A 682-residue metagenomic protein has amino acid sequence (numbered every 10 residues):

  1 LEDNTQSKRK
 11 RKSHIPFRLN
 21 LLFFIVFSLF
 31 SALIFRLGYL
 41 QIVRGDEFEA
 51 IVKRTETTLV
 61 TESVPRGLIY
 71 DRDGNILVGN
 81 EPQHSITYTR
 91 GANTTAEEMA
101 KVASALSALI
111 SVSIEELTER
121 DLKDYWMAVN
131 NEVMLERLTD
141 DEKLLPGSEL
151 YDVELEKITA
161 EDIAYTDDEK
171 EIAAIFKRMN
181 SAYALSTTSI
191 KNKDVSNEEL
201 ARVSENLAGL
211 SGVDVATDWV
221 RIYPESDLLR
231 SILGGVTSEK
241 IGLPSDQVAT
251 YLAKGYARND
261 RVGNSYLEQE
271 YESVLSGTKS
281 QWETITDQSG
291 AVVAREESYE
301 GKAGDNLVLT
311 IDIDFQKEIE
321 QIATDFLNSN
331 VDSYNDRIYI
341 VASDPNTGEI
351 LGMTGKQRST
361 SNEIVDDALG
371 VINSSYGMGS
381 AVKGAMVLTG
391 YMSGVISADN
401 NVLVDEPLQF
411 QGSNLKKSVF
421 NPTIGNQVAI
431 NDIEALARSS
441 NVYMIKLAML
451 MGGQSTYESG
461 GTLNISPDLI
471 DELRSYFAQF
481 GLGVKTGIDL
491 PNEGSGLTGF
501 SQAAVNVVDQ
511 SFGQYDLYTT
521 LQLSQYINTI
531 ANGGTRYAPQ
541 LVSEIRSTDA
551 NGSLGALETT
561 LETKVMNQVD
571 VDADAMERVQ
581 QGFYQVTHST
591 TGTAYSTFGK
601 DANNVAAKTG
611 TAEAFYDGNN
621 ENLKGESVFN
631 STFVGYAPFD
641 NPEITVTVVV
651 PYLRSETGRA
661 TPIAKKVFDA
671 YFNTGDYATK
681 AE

Functional and structural regions predicted by a protein language model:
L1-Q269, S273, T284-Q288, A448 (+3 more regions): Membrane-proximal periplasmic segments of bacterial cell-envelope enzymes, especially penicillin-binding proteins
G38, A381, A385: Active-site His/Glu-centered metal-binding helix of metallohydrolases
T61-P65, K279, S333-R337: Short, small/polar residue-rich loop motifs at catalytic or cofactor-binding pockets
V64, N93-A100, K193-N197, R261-S265 (+12 more regions): Soluble non-cytosolic domains of exported or imported proteins
V78-G79, I285-S298, I311, I338-S374 (+2 more regions): Beta-lactam-recognizing serine transpeptidase/beta-lactamase-like catalytic domain environment
E97-A108, A201, E205, R230-G234 (+16 more regions): Solvent-exposed, polar/charged alpha-helical surfaces in well-ordered, non-transmembrane soluble domains, broadly
A291-S333, I338: Conserved, well-ordered alpha-helix/loop/beta-strand core segments that scaffold catalytic motifs
